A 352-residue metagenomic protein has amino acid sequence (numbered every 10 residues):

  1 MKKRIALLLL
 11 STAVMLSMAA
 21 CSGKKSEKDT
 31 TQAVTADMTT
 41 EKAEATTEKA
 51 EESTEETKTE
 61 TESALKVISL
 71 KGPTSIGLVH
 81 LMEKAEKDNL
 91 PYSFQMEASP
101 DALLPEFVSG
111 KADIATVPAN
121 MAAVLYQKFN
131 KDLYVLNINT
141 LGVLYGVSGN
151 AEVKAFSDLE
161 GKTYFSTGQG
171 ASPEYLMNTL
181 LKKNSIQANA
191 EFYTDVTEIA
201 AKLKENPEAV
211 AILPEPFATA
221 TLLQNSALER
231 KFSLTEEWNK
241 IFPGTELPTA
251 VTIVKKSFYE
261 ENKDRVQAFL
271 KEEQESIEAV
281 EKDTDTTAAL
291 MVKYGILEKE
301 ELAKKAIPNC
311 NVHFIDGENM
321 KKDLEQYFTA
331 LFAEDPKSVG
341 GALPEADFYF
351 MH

Functional and structural regions predicted by a protein language model:
S17-A20: C-terminal motif of bacterial Sec signal peptides marking the signal peptidase cleavage site
S22-K25: Bacterial signal peptide processing site
E27-T61: Low-complexity, Pro/Thr/Ser/Glu-rich flexible segments characteristic of extracytoplasmic/periplasmic regions
A33, T57-Q187, E191-F192, A209 (+2 more regions): Short, glycine-/small- and polar/acidic-enriched structural segments that line small-molecule recognition paths
H80-L81, L144-A155, E246-D264, H313-D316: A bilobed periplasmic-binding-protein/Venus flytrap-type ligand-binding module shared by bacterial periplasmic
N120-M121, D195-L290: Pocket-lining segment of extracytoplasmic ligand-binding domains
Y259-E334: Secondary-structure end/capping motifs
E325-H352: Conserved C-terminal helix/tail region of periplasmic/extracytoplasmic solute-binding proteins
